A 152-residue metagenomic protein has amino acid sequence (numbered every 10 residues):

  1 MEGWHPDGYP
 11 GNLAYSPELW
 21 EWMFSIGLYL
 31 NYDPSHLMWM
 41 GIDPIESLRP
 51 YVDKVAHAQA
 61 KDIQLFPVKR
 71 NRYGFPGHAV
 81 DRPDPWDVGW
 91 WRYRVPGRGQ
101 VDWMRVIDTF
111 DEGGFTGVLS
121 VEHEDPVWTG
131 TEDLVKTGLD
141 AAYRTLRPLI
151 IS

Functional and structural regions predicted by a protein language model:
M1-E2, V118-V121: Short beta-strand segments at enzyme active-site cores
M1-Q100: Acidic/histidine-rich catalytic cores of soluble enzymes
D33, A58, F110, L119 (+1 more regions): Conserved, mostly hydrophobic/aromatic
K54, G114-F115: Short loop/turn motifs at secondary-structure junctions
R98-E112: A short, acidic, amphipathic alpha-helical segment used as a generic capping/interface helix at domain edges
D108, P126-T129, T145: Substrate-binding clefts and catalytic carboxylate motifs of secreted carbohydrate-active enzymes
S120-V135: A short, acidic, flexible beta-alpha connecting loop/helix-capping segment that sits on the rim of active
E132-S152: C-terminal helical cap(s) of enzyme catalytic domains, especially alpha/beta-barrels
